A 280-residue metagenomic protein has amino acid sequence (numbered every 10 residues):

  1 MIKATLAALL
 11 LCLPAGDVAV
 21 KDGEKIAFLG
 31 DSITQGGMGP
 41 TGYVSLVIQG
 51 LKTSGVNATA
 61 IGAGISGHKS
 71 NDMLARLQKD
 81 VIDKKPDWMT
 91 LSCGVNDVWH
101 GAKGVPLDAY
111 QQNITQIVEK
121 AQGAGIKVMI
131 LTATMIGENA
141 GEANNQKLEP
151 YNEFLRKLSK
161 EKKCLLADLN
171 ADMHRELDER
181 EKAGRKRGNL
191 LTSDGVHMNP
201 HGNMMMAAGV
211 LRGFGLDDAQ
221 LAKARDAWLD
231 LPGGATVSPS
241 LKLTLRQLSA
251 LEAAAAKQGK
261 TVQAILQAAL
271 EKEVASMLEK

Functional and structural regions predicted by a protein language model:
A4-L13: Sec-dependent N-terminal signal peptides
C12-K21: Cleaved targeting-peptide boundary
K21-D22, S45-N57, D72-A235, A256 (+2 more regions): Alpha-helical cap/lid subdomain in secreted, periplasmic, or secretory-pathway luminal O-acyl-processing enzymes
E24-G39, H68-K69, V98: Catalytic nucleophile-elbow at a beta strand-turn-alpha helix junction centered on a G-D-S/GDSL motif, marking
G30, G64, T132: Active-site beta-alpha turn of Rossmann-fold NAD(P)-dependent dehydrogenases/reductases
N57-A63: Short beta-strand elements in bilobed, periplasmic/extracellular small-molecule ligand-binding domains
T236-L251: Short amphipathic alpha-helix starts
